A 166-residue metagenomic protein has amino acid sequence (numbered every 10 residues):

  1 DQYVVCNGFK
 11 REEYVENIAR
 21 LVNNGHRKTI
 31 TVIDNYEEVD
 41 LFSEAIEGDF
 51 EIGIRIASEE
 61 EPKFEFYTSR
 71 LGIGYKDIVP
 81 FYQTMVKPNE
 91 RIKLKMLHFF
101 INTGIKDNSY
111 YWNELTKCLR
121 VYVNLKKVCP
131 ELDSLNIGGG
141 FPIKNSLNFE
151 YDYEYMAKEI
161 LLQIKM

Functional and structural regions predicted by a protein language model:
D1-S134: Active-site-proximal beta-alpha core segment in soluble small-molecule metabolic enzymes
D107-N113, K144-A157: Short glycine/threonine-rich loop-to-helix capping motif typified by GTGT followed within a few residues by an Asp-Pro
C118, N124, M156-K165: Alpha-helix-loop-beta-strand connector modules within alpha/beta enzyme cores
D133-N148: Flexible glycine/acidic-rich beta-alpha junction loops that bind and position SAM and/or redox cofactors in anaerobic
